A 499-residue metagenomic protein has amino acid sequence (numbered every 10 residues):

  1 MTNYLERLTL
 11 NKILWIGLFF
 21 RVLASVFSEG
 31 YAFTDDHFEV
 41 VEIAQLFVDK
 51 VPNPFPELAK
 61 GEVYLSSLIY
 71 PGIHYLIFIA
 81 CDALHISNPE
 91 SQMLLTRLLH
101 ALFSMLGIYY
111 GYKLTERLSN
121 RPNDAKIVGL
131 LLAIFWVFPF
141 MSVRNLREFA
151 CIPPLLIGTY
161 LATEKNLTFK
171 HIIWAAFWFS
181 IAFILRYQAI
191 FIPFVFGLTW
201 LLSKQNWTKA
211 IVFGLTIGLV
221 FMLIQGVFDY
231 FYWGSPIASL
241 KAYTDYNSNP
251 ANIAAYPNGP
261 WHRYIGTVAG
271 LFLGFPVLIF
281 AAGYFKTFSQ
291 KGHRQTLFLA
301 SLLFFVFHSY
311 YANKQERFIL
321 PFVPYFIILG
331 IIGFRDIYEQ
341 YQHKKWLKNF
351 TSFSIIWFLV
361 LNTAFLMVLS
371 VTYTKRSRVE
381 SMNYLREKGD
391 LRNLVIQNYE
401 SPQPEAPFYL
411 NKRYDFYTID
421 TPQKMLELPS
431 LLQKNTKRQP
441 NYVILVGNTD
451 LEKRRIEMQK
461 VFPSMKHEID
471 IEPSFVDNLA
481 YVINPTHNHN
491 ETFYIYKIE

Functional and structural regions predicted by a protein language model:
M1-Y4, T159-F179, I190-M222, Y284-F288: Perimembrane helix-loop-helix junctions
L10-L18, G218-L219, L223, T287-Q290 (+3 more regions): Signature aromatic-anchored transmembrane alpha helix within multi-pass, membrane-resident enzymes that catalyze glycan
V22-V26, H37-L65, I69, I73-H85: Extracytosolic helix-loop segments that constitute the early lumenal/periplasmic catalytic or substrate-binding loops
F33-D35, F140-A150: Short acidic/glycine- and proline-prone juxtamembrane loop motifs at membrane-interface regions of multi-pass membrane
Q45, E148, Y187, F191 (+2 more regions): Hydrophobic/aromatic-rich transmembrane helices and adjacent perimembrane loops
L94, L98-N120, I157: Transmembrane-helix motifs of polytopic, lipid-linked glycan transferases
L185, I190-P257, H262, T267-F280 (+1 more regions): Membrane-lumen/periplasm interface segments of specific transmembrane helices in polyprenyl phosphate-linked
Y230, H343-I498: Catalytic lumenal/periplasmic loop and adjoining terminal transmembrane helix of membrane glycan-assembly enzymes
